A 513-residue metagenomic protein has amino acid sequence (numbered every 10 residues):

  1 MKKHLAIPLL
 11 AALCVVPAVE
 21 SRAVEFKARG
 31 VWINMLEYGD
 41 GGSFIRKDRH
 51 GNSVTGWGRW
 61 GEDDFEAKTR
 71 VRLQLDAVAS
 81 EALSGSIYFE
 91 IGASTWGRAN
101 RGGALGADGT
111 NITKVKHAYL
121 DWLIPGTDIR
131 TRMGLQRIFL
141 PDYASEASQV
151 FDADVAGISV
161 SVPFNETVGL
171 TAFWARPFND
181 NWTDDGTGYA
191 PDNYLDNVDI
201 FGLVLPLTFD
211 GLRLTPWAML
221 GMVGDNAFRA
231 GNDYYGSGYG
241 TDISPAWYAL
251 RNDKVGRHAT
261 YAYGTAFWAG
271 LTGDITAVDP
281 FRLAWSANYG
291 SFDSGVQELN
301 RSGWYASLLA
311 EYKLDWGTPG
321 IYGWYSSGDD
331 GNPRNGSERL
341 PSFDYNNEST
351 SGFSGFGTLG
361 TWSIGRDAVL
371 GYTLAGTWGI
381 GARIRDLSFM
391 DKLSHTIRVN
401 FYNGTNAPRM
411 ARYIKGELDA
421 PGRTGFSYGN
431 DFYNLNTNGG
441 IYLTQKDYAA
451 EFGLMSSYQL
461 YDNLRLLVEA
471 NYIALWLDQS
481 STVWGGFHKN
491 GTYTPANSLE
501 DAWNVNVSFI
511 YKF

Functional and structural regions predicted by a protein language model:
K2-K3, P8-G134, I158-V168, A172 (+7 more regions): Beta-barrel outer-membrane channel/assembly domains of diderm bacteria
N52, Y235-G256: Intrinsically disordered, low-complexity Ser/Thr- and acidic-rich flexible linkers and loops, especially at boundaries
T95-G97, L140-D142, D180-N181, D329-G331 (+1 more regions): Short catalytic/ligand-binding loop motif for oxyanion handling, primarily in non-cytosolic enzymes, centered on
R130-W217, M222-G224: Internal, well-ordered domain-core segments that constitute the primary functional module of diverse proteins
R176-A190, L214, M219-Y235, N252 (+2 more regions): Outer-membrane beta-barrel translocator/channel fold
R229, Y234, S327-S351, M410-G422: A surface-exposed, glycine/aromatic-enriched loop/edge motif typical of exported proteins
E298-N346, L387: Long, well-ordered mid-to-C-terminal structural blocks that present hydrophobic/aromatic surfaces
S354-I364: Amphipathic alpha-helical coiled-coil scaffold segments and their short linker/junction regions
